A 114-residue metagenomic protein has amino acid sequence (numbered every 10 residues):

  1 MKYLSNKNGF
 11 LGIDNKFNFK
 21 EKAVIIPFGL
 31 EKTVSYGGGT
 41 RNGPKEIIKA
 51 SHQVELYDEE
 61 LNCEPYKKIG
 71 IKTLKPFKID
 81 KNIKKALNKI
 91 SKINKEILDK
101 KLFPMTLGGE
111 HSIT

Functional and structural regions predicted by a protein language model:
M1-T114: Metal-dependent C-N hydrolase catalytic cores
